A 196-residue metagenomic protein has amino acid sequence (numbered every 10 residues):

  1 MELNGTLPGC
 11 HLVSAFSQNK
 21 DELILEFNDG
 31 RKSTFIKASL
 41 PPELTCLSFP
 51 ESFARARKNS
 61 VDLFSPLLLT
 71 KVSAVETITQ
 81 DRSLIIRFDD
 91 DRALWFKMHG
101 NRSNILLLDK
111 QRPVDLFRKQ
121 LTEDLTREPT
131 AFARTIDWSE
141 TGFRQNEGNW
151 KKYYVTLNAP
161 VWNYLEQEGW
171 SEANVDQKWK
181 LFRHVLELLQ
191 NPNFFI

Functional and structural regions predicted by a protein language model:
M1-S14: Extreme N-terminus nucleophile/cap motif
T6-P8, Q18, P66-L69: Flexible, charged surface loops at secondary-structure boundaries
S14-S17, E76-T77: Short beta-strand
N19-D21, T79-Q80: Residue-level recognition of beta-strand termini and adjacent short loop/turns
I24: Non-catalytic, usually N-terminal nucleic-acid engagement modules in DNA/RNA processing proteins
D29-I196: Phosphate/anion-contacting hairpin/loop surfaces
